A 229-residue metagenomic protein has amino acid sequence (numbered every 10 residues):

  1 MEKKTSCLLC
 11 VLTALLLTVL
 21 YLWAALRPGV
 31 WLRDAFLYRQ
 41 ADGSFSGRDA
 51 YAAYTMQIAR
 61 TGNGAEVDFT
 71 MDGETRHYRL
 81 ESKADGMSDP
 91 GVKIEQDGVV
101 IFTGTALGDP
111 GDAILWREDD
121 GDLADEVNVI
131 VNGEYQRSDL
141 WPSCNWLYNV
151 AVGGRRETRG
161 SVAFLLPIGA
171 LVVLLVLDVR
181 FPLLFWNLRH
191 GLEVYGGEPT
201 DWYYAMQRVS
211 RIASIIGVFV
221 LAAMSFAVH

Functional and structural regions predicted by a protein language model:
M1-Y38: Hydrophobic secretory-pathway targeting helix
K3-C7, G160-F164, R208: Hydrophobic, aromatic-rich alpha-helical transmembrane segments and their membrane-interface anchor motifs
R27-P28, G43, G196: Short, flexible coil/linker elements and helix-boundary hinge sites characteristic of intrinsically disordered
D34-G154: Long, solvent-exposed extracytoplasmic domains/loops
N149-P167: Cytosolic-side membrane-insertion boundary helix
A163-H229: Alpha-helical transmembrane segments forming the membrane-embedded cores of inner-membrane proteins across
